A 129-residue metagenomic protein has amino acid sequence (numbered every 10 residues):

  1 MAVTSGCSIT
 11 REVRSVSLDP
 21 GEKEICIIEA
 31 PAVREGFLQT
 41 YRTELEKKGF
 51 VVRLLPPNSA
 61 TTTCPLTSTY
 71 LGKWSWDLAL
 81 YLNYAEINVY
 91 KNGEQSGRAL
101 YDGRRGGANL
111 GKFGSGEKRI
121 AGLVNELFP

Functional and structural regions predicted by a protein language model:
M1-L54: A structural "domain/chain start" motif
F37, Y41, G116-L123: Stable alpha-helical elements in mature extracytoplasmic
E44-G114: Surface-exposed short loop/turn segments
V124-P129: Charged phosphate-binding loop/patch that engages nucleotide di/tri-phosphates or the phosphate backbone of nucleic
